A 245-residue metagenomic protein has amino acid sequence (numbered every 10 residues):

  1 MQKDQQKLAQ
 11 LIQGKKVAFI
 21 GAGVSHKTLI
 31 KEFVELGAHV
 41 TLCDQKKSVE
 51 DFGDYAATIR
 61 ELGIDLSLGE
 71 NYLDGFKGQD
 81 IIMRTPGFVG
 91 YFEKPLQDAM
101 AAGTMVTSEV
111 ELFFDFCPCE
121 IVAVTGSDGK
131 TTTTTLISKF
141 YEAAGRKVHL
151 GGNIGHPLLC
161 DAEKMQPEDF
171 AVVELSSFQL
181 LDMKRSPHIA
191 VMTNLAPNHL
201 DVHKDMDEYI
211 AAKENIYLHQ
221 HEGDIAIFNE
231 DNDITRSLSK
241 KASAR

Functional and structural regions predicted by a protein language model:
M1-S108: N-terminal leader/targeting and accessory segments in enzymes
D74-K77, P86-A244: Phosphate-binding loop of NTP-binding sites
